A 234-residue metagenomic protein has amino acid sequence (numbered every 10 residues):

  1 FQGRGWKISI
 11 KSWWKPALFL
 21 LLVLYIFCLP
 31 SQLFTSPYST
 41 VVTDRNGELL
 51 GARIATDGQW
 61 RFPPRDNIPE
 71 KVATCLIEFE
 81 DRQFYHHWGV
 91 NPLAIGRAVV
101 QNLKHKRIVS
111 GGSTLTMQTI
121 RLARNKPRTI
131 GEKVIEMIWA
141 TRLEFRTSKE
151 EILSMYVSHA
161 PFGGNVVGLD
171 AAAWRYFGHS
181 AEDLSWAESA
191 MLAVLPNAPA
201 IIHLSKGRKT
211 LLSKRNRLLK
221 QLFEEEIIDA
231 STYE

Functional and structural regions predicted by a protein language model:
F1-E234: Juxtamembrane regions of bacterial inner-membrane/periplasmic proteins, predominantly the peptidoglycan biogenesis
